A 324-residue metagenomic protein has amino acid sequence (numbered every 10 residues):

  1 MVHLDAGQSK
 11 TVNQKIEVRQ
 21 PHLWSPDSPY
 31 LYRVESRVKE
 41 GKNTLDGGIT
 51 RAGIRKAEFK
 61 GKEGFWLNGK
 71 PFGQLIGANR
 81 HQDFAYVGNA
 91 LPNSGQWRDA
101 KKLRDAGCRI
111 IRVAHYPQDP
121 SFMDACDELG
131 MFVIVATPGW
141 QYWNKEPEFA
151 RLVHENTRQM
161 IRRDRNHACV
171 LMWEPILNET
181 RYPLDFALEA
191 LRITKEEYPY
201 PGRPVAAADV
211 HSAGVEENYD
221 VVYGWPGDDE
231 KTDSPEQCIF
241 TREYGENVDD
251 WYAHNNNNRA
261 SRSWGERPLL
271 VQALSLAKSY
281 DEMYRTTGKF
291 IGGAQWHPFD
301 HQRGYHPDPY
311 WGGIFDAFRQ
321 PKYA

Functional and structural regions predicted by a protein language model:
M1-A125, G130-V133, N156, L171-M172 (+3 more regions): Secreted/periplasmic carbohydrate-active enzymes, especially glycoside hydrolases
W97-K102, I110-Y323: Substrate-binding/catalytic cleft of secreted carbohydrate-active enzymes, primarily glycoside hydrolases
